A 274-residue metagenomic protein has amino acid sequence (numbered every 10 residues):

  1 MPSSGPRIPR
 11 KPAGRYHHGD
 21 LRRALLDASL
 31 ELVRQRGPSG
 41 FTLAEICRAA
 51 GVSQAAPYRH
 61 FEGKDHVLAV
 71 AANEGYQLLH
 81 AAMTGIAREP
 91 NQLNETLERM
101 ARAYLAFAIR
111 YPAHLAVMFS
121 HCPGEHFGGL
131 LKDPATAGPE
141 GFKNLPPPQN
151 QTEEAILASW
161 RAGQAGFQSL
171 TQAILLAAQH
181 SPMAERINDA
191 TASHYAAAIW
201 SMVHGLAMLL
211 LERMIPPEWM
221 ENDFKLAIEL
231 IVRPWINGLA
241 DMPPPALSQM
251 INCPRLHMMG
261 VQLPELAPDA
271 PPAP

Functional and structural regions predicted by a protein language model:
M1-I8, Q164-M183, A197, H204-P274: C-terminal peripheral helix-coil segments that are non-catalytic and often amphipathic
M1-R36, L43-A49, H66-A69: Basic, helix-initiating cap at the start of DNA-binding domains
L25-V33, G75, L79, M83 (+2 more regions): Short hydrophobic clusters on alpha-helical segments that form packing/core surfaces in small helical domains
P38-G40, D65, A71, M183 (+1 more regions): Short, charged helix-capping/linker segments at alpha-helix termini
T42, A116-F119, H126-L130, R186-I187 (+3 more regions): Short, hydrophobic secondary-structure boundary micro-motifs
A50-F61: Short hydrophobic/aromatic patch on the recognition helix
T84-A116, S120, W160-A165, D189 (+1 more regions): Hydrophobic alpha-helical connector segments
E125-P182, A190-A198, K225-I236: Amphipathic alpha-helical packing segments from all-alpha helical-bundle domains
